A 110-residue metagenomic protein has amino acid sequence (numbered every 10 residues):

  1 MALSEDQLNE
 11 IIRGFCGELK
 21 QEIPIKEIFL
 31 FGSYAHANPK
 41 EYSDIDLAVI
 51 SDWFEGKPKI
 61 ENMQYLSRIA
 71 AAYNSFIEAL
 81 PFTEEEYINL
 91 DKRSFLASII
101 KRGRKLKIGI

Functional and structural regions predicted by a protein language model:
M1-E27, H36-E41, S51-I110: Catalytic core of pol beta-like nucleotidyltransferases
F31-S33: Glycine-rich beta-strand-to-loop/alpha-helix junction loops that act as flexible
D46-A48: Conserved N-terminal glycine/acidic-rich loop preference
